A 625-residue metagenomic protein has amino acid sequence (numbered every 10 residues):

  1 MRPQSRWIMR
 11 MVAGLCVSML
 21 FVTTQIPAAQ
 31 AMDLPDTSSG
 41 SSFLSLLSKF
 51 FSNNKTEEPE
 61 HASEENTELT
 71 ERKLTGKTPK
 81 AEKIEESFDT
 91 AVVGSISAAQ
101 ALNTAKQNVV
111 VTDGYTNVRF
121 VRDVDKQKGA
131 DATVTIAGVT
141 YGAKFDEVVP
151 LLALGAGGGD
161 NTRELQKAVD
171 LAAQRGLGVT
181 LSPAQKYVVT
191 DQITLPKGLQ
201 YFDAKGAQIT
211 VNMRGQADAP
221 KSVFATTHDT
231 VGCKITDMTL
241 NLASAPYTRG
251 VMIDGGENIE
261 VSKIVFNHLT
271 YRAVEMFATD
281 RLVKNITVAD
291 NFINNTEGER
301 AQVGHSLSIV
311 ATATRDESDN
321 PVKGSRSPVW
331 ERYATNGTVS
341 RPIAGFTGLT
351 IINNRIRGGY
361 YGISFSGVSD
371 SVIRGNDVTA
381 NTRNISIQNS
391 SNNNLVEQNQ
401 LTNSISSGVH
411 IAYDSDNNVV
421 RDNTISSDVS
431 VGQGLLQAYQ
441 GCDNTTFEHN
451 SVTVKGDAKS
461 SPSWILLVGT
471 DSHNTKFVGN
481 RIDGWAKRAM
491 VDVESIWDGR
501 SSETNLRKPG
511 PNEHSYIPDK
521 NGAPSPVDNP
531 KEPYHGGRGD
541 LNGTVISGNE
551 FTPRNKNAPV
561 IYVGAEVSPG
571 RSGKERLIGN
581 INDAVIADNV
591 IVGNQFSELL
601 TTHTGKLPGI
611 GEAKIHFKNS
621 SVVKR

Functional and structural regions predicted by a protein language model:
F21-A28: C-terminal segment of classical bacterial N-terminal signal peptides
A29-E82: Composition-driven, intrinsically disordered low-complexity tracts enriched in small residues
E68-K167, L171, Y187-V188, P196: Surface-exposed receptor/substrate recognition regions of extracellular proteins
V92-G94, T112-V124, Q174-A219, L240 (+2 more regions): N-terminal extracellular ligand-recognition/capping segment immediately after the signal peptide
N103, Q166-Q174, K186-F202, T210-T236 (+6 more regions): Extracellular beta-strand-rich solenoid/capping regions of secreted or surface-exposed proteins that bind or remodel
L177, T190-Q192, V211-D218, L240-G250 (+15 more regions): Short glycine/acidic-rich loop motifs that flank beta-strands on beta-rich extracellular proteins
P196, H228-N381: Right-handed parallel beta-helix
